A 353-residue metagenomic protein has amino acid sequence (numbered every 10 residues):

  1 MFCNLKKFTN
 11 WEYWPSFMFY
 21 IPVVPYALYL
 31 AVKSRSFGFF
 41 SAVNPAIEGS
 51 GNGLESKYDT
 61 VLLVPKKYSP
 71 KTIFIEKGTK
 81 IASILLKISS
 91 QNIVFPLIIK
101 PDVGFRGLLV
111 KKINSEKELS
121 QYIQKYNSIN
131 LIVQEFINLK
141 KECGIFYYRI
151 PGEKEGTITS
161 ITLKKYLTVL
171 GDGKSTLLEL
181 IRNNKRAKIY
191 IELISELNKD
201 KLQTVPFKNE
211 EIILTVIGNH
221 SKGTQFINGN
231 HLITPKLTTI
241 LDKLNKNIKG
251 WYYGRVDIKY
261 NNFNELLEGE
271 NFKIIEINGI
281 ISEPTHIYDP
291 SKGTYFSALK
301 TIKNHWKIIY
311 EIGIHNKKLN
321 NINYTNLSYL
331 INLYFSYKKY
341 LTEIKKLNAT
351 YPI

Functional and structural regions predicted by a protein language model:
M1-K67, E76-S83: ATP-binding N-terminal substructure of ATP-dependent carboxylate-amine bond-forming enzymes
V32-S34, G38-G53, K57, V61 (+3 more regions): Active-site microenvironments that recognize anionic phosphate/pyrophosphate groups
P45-A46, G223-I227, H315-K317: Glycine- and acidic
P45-A46, S56-E196, T234-T238: Active-site nucleotide/adenylate-binding loops and adjacent lid/helix of ATP-dependent enzymes
E135, G144-F146, W251-E265: A short glycine-rich, hydrophobically flanked beta-strand micro-motif that places a catalytic Asp/Glu for divalent metal
K140-E142, I150-T157, G250-Y253, L267-F272 (+1 more regions): Coil-to-beta-strand transition motifs
R149-N247, N278-I308: ATP-dependent carboxylate/phosphate-activation module, predominantly the ATP-grasp catalytic core and closely related
N261-I353: C-terminal active-site "lid" helix and adjoining low-complexity regulatory extension at the edge of ATP-using catalytic
